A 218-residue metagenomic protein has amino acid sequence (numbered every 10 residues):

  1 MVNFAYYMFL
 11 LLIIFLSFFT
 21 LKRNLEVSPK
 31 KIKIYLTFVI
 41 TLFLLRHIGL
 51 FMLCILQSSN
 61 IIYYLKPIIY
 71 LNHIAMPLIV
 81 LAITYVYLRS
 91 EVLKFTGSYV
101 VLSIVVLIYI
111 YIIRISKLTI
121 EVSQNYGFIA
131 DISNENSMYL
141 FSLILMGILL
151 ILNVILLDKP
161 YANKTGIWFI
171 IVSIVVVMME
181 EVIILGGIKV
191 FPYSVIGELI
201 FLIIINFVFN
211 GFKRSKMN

Functional and structural regions predicted by a protein language model:
M1-L16, S133-L143: Hydrophobic transmembrane alpha-helical segments in integral membrane proteins
F9-F15, I32-L56, A75, F169-L185: Hydrophobic alpha-helical transmembrane segments of multi-pass membrane proteins
S17-L25, F51-I62, P67-L102: Internal transmembrane alpha-helix with an interfacial aromatic "cap," most often the third helix
E26-L42, V92-V100, Y161-V172, V195-I196 (+1 more regions): Membrane-interfacial loop-to-transmembrane alpha-helix junctions, especially the N-terminal start
F51-N60, I112-V122, M179-K189: Juxtamembrane "helix-exit" motif on the non-cytosolic side of transmembrane helices
S59-Y70, N125-S133, K189-I200: Non-cytosolic membrane-interface motifs at loop->transmembrane helix junctions
Y87-L149: Membrane-proximal helix-loop-helix units in multi-pass membrane proteins
L145-N218: C-terminal transmembrane-bundle signature of multipass membrane proteins, characterized by strong activation on
